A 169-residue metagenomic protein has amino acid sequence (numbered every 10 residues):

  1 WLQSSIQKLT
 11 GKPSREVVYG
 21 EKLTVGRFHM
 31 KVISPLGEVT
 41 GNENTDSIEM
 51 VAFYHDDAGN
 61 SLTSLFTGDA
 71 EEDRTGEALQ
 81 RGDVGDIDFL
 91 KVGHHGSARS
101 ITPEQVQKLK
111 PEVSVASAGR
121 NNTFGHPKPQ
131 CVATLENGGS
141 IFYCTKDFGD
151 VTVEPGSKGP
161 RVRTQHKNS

Functional and structural regions predicted by a protein language model:
W1-S169: Non-globular, low-confidence helical/coil segments that flank catalytic cores
